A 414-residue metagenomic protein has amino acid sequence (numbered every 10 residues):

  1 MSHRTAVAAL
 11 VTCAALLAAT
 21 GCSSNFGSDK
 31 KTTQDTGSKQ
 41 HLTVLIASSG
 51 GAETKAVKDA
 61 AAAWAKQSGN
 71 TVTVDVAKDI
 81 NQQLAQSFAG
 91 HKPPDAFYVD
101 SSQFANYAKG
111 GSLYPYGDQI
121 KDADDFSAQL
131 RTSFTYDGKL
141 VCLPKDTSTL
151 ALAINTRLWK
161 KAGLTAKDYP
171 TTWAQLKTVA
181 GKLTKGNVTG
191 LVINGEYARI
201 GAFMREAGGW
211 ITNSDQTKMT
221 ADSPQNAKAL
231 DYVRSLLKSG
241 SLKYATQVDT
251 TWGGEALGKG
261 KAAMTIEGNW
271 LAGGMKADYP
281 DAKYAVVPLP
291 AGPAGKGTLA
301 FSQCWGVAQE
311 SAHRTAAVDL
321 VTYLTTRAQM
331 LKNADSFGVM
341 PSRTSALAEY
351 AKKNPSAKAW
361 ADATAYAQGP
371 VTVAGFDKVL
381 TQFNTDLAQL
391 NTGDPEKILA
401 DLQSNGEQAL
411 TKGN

Functional and structural regions predicted by a protein language model:
A47, L230-H313: Extracytoplasmic/periplasmic substrate-binding proteins
A60-A128, K161-G163, A263-M264: Extracytoplasmic "Venus flytrap"/periplasmic binding protein-like
P94-D95, A123-L158, T189-G190, G295-K296 (+1 more regions): A structural signal for short loop-to-beta-strand junctions that line the ligand-binding cleft of periplasmic/secreted
S101-A151, K177, E349-A351, P355: Hinge/lid segment of periplasmic solute-binding proteins
G117-Q129, Y169-T171, T189-L191, G209-L230 (+4 more regions): Short, solvent-exposed loop/beta-turn-alpha elements that line the ligand-binding surface or hinge of extracytoplasmic
T135-R199, W210-Q247, Q309, H313-T315 (+1 more regions): Helix-loop-helix "hinge/cap" segment bordering the ligand-binding cleft or interdomain interface
K160, A166, A365-N414: Conserved C-terminal helix/tail region of periplasmic/extracytoplasmic solute-binding proteins
A334-T385, T411: Long, aromatic- and glycine/proline-rich binding clefts that accommodate carbohydrate-like moieties
